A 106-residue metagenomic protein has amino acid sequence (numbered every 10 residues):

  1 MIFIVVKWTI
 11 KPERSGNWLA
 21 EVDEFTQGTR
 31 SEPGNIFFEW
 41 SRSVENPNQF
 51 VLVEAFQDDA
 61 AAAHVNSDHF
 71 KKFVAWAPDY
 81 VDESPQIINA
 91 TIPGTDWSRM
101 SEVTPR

Functional and structural regions predicted by a protein language model:
M1-I2, N17, E32-G34: Short, flexible segments with low predicted structural confidence
I2, K7, E21, F25 (+3 more regions): N-terminal/domain-start segments enriched in small and hydrophobic, helix-friendly residues, covering either
I2-T9, E39-S67: Short, well-ordered beta-strand segments in beta-rich or mixed alpha/beta enzyme and ligand-binding folds
T9-W18: Short, surface-exposed ligand-recognition loops at beta-strand->loop->(often short) alpha-helix junctions that present
E24-I36, A55-N89: An amphipathic, aromatic/His-enriched active-site/gating alpha helix that lines ligand/cofactor pockets
E39-N48, A75-R106: Glycine-rich beta-strand-turn "strand-cap" elements at beta-sheet edges
